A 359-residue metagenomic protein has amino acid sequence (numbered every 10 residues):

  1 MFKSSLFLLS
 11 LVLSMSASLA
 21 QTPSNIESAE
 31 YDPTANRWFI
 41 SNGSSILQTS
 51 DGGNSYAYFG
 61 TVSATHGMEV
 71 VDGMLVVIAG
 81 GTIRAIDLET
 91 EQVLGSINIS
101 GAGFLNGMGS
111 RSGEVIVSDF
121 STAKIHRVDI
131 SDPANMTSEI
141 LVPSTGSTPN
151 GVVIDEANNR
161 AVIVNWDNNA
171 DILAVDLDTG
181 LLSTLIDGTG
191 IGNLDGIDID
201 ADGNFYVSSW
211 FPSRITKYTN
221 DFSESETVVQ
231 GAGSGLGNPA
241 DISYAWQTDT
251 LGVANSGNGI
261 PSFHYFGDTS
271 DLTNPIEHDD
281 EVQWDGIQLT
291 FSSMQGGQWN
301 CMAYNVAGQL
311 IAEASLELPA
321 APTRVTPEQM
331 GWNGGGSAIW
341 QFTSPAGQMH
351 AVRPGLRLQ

Functional and structural regions predicted by a protein language model:
Q21-T22, G53-G60, Q92-N98, N135-P143 (+2 more regions): A short beta-strand motif characteristic of beta-propeller blades
T22-A35, S41-G43, T61-M74, I78-G80 (+4 more regions): Beta-rich, blade/repeat-based domains predominating in secreted/periplasmic proteins but also intracellular
S45-L47, I83-R84, A123-I125, N169-I172 (+2 more regions): Structural signal for beta-propeller blades
T49-N54, D87-Q92, D129-A134, D176-G180 (+2 more regions): Short loop/turn segments that connect beta-strands within beta-propeller blades
N238-T269: Blade-level signature of beta-propeller repeat domains, shared across WD40, Kelch, NHL, RCC1 and BNR/Asp-box propellers
F266-I287, M294, A307-I311, M349-Q359: Residue-level detector of functionally pivotal "anchor" positions at catalytic/ligand-binding pockets or at interdomain
F291, Q295-G296, S315-G347: Short, surface-exposed loop/turn motifs with a glycine/proline- and acidic-biased composition
A303-I311, A338-W340: Short, glycine-anchored, charge-dense loop/turn motifs used at functional sites
